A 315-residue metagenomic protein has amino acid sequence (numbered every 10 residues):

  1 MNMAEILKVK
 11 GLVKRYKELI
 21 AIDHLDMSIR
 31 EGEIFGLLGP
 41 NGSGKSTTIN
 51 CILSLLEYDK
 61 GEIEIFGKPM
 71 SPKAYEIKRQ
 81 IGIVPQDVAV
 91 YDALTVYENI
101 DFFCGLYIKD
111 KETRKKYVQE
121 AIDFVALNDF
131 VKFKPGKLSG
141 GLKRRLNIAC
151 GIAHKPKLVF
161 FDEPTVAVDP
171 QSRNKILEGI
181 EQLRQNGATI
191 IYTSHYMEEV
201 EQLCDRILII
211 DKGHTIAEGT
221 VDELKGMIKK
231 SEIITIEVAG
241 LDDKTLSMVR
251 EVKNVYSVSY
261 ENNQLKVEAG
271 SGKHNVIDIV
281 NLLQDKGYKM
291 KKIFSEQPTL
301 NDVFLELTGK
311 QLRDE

Functional and structural regions predicted by a protein language model:
G61-P72, E76-I77: Conserved ABC transporter NBD signature motif
D101, G105, E112-F130: Conserved ABC ATPase "signature" region
K134-L138: Conserved ABC ATPase signature
K155: Conserved catalytic motifs of ABC-family nucleotide-binding domains
V159-E163: Catalytic Walker B motif of ABC-type/P-loop ATPase nucleotide-binding domains
L177-G270: ABC transporter nucleotide-binding domain
